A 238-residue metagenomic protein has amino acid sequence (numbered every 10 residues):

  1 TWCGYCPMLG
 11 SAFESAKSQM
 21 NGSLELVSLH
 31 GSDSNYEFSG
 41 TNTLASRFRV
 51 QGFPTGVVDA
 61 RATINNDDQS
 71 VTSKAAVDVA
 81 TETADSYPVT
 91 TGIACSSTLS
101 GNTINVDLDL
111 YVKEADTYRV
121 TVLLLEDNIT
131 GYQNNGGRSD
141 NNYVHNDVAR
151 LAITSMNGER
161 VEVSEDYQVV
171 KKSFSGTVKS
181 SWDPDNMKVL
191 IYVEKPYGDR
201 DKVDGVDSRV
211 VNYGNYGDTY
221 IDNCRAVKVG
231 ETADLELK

Functional and structural regions predicted by a protein language model:
T1-G4, I191: Short active-site neighborhood of thiol/selenol oxidoreductases, capturing the structured segment around
G4-N21: Typically the conserved alpha-helix immediately C-terminal to a functionally engaged Cys/Sec in thioredoxin-like
S15, G22-L237: Short, conserved sequence motifs used for protein processing/export or organelle targeting and for catalysis
